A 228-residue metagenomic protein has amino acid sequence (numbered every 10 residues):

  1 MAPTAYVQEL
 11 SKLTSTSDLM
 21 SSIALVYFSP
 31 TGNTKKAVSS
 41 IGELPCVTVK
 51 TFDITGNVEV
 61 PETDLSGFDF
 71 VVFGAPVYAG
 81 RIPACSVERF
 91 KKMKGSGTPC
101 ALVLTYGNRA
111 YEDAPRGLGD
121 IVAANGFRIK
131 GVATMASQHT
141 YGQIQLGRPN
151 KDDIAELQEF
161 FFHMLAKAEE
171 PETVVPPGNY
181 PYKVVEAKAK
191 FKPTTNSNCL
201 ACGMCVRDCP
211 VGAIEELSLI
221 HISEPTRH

Functional and structural regions predicted by a protein language model:
P3-A24, T31-G56, P61-K188: FMN-binding flavodoxin-like domain, especially the glycine-rich phosphate-binding loop
G32, M204, P225: Active-site helix adjacent to the Tyr-X3-Lys
G178-A213: A mid-sequence, solvent-exposed acidic-amphipathic segment
I220-H228: Residue-level detector of conserved catalytic or cofactor/ligand-binding positions in enzyme active sites
